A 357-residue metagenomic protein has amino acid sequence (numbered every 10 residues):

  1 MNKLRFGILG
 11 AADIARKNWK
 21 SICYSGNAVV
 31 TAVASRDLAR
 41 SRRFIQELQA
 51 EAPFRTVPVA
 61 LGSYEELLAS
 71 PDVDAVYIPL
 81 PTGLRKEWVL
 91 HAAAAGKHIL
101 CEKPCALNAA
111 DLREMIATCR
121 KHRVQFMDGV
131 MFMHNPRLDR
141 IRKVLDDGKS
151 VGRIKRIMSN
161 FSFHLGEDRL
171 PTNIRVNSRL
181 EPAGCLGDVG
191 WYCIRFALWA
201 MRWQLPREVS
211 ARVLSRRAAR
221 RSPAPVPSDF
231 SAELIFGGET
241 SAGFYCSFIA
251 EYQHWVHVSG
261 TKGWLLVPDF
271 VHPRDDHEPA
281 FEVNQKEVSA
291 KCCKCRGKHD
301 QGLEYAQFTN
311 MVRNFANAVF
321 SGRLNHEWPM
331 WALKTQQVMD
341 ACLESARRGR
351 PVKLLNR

Functional and structural regions predicted by a protein language model:
M1, L48-A52, A75-Y77, R113 (+1 more regions): C-terminal helix-rich "cap/oligomerization" subdomain common to oxidoreductases
M1-A52: N-terminal Rossmann-like dinucleotide-binding module
R55-T118: Beta-loop-alpha module in the N-terminal Rossmann-like domain of NAD(P)-dependent dehydrogenases, especially those
C101, N108, F126-D128, V267: Hydrophobic residues in well-ordered beta-strands that form the structural core
E114-F132, K155-I157: Rossmann-fold dehydrogenase core element
F132-S222, G349: Predominantly a Rossmann-like dinucleotide-binding segment in NAD(P)-dependent oxidoreductases
C193-R274, G302, T309-N325, D340: Contiguous beta-strand/loop segments that form the cofactor/metal-binding neighborhood of enzyme cores
